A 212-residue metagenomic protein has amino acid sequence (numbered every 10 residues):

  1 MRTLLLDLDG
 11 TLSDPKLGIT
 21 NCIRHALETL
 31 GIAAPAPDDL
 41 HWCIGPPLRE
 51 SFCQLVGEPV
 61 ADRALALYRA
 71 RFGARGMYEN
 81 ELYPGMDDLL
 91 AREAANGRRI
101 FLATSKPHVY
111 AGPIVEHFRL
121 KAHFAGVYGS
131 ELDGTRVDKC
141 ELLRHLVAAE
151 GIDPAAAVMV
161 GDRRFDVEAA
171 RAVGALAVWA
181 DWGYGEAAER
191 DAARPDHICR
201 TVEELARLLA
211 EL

Functional and structural regions predicted by a protein language model:
M1-D88, A94: N-terminal helical cap/lid subdomain that shapes the substrate entry/recognition surface in HAD-like hydrolases
T3, D138-E168: Conserved Lys-Pro-Asp/Glu-containing loop-to-beta segment of HAD-superfamily phosphomonoesterases, centered on
A33, K121-A125, D153: Conserved H-loop
D38-D39, K121-R136: A short, structured active-site edge motif that brings together acidic residues
A74-L102, H108-G112, V137-C140: Short, acidic loop-to-helix structural element flanking the phosphoryl-transfer center in phosphate-processing enzymes
D87-A94, V147, V167-R171: Surface-exposed amphipathic alpha-helices with a cationic face
A95-R98, A149-A156, L212: Glycine-rich phosphate-binding loop signature in dinucleotide/nucleotide-binding domains
V158-H197: Acidic, Mg2+-coordinating phosphoryl-transfer loop and its flanking beta/alpha structural elements, shared across
